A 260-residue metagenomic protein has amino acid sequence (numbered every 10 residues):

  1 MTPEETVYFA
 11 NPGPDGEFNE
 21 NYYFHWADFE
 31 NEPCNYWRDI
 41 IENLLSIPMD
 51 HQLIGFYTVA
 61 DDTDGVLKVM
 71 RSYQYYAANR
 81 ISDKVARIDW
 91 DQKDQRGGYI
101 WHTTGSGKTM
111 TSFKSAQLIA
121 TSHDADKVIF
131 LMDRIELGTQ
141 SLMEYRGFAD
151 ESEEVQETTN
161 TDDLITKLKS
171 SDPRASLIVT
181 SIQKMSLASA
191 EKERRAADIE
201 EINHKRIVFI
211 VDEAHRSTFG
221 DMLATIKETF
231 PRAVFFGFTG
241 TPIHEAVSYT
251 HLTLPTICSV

Functional and structural regions predicted by a protein language model:
M1-K127, E136, Q140-E151, P173-R174 (+2 more regions): ATP-dependent helicase/translocase motor core
T104, H215, A233-E245: Conserved helicase ATPase motor motifs in RecA-like P-loop NTPase domains
A149-D163: Conserved RecA-like helicase motor-core motifs
L164-S176: Conserved motor-coupling elements within RecA-like helicase/translocase cores
I178-V208, T218-M222: Conserved RecA-like ASCE ATPase "motif II neighborhood" in helicase/translocase motors
T218-A233: Short, conserved "post-DEAD/DEAH" coupling segment immediately C-terminal to helicase motif II within the SF2/RecA-like
T250-T256: Conserved small/polar residues in nucleotide/adenosyl-binding loops
